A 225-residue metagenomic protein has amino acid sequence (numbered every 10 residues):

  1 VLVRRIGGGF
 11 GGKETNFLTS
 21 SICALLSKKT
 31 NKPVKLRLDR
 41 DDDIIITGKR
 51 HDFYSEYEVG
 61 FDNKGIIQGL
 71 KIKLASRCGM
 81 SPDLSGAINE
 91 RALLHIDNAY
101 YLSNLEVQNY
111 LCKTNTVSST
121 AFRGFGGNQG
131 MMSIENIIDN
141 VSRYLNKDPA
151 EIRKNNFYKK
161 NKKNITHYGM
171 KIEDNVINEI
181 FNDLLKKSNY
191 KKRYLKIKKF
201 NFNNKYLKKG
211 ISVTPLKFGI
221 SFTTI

Functional and structural regions predicted by a protein language model:
V1-I225: Structural alpha/beta core scaffold segments of enzyme domains
